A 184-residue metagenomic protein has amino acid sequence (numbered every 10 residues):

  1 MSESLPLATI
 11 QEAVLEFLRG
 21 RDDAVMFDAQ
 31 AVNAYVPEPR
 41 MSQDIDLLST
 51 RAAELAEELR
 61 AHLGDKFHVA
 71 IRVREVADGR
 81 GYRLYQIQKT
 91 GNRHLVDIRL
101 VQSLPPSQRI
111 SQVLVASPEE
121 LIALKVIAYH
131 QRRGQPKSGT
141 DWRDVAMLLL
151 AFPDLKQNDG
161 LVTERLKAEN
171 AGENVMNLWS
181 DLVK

Functional and structural regions predicted by a protein language model:
M1-K184: Compositionally biased terminal segments of proteins
